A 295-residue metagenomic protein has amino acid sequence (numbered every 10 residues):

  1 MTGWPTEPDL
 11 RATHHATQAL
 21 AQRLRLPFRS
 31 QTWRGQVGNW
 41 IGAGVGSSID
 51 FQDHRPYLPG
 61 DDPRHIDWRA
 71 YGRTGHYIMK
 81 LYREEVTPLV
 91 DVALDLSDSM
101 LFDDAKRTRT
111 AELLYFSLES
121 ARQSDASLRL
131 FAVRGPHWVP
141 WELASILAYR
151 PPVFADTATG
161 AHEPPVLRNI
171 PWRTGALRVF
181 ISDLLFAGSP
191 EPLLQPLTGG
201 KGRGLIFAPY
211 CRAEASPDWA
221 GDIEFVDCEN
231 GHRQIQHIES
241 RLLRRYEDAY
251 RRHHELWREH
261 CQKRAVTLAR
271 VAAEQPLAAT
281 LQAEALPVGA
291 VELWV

Functional and structural regions predicted by a protein language model:
M1-A43, P56-R64, A70, G75 (+2 more regions): Exposed, interaction-prone extracellular/peripheral surfaces
I49-D50: Charged, amphipathic alpha-helical linkers/stalks
